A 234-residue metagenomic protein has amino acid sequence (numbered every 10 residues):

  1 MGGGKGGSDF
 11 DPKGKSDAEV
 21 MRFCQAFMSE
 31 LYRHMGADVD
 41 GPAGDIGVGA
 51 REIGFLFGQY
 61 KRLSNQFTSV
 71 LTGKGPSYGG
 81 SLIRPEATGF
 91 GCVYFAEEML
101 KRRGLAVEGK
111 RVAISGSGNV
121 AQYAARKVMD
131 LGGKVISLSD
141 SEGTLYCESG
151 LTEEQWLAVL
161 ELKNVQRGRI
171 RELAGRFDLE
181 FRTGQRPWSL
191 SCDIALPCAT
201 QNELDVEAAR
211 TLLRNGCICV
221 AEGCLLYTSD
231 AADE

Functional and structural regions predicted by a protein language model:
M1-L82: N-terminal ligand-binding/catalytic initiation module
M21-Y32, I53-G58, F90-E97, Q122-M129 (+2 more regions): Predominant activation on well-ordered alpha-helical scaffold segments within soluble catalytic domains
E86, F90-L179: Glycine-rich phosphate/diphosphate-binding loop of Rossmann-like nucleotide-binding domains
E108-K110, C192, C217: Phosphate-coordination loops involved in phosphoryl transfer and adenosine-cofactor binding
L160-E207: A structured beta-alpha segment of the ubiquitous adenosine-cofactor-binding alpha/beta core
L212-G216: Short, conserved loop/helix-junction motifs that constitute active-site signature segments in enzyme catalytic cores
I218-C224: N-terminal secretory/targeting leader peptides
Y227-E234: Conserved small/polar residues in nucleotide/adenosyl-binding loops
